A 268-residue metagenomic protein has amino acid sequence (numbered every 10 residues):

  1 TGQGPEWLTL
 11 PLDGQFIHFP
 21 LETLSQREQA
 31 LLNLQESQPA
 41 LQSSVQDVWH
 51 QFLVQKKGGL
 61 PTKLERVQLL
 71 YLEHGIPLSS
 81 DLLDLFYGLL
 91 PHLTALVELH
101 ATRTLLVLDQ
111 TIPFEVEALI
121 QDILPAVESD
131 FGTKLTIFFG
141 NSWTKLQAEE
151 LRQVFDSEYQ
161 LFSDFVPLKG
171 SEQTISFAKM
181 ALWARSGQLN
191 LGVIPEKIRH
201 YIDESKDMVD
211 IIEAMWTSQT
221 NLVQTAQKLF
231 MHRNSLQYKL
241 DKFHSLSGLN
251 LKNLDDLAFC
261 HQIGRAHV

Functional and structural regions predicted by a protein language model:
T1-E115: Interdomain helical linkers/hinges and coiled-coil/dimerization scaffolds that transmit conformational signals
L90-H267: Cytosolic nucleotide-utilizing catalytic cores of signal-transduction proteins
